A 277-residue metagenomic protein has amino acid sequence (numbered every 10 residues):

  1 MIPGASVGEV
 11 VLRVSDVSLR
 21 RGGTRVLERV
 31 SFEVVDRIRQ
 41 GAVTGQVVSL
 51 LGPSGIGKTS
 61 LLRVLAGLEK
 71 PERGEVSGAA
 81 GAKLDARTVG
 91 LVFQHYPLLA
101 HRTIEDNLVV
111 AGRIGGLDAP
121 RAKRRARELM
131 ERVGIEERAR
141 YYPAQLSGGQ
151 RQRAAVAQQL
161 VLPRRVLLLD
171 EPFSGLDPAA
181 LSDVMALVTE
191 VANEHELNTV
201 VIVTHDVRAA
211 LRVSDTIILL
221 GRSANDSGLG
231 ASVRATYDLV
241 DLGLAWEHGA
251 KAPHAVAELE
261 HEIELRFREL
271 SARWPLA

Functional and structural regions predicted by a protein language model:
L51-P53: The feature captures the beta-strand-to-loop junction immediately N-terminal to the Walker
A66: Helix-to-loop junction immediately C-terminal to a conserved catalytic motif
G74-A86, R125: Conserved ABC transporter NBD signature motif
V109, P120-R138, V188-E190: Conserved ABC ATPase "signature" region
Y141, L162: Conserved signature/switch motifs of ABC ATPase nucleotide-binding domains
Y142-L146, Q150: Conserved ABC ATPase signature
L167-E171: Catalytic Walker B motif of ABC-type/P-loop ATPase nucleotide-binding domains
L181-E196: Helical segment within the ABC ATPase nucleotide-binding domain
